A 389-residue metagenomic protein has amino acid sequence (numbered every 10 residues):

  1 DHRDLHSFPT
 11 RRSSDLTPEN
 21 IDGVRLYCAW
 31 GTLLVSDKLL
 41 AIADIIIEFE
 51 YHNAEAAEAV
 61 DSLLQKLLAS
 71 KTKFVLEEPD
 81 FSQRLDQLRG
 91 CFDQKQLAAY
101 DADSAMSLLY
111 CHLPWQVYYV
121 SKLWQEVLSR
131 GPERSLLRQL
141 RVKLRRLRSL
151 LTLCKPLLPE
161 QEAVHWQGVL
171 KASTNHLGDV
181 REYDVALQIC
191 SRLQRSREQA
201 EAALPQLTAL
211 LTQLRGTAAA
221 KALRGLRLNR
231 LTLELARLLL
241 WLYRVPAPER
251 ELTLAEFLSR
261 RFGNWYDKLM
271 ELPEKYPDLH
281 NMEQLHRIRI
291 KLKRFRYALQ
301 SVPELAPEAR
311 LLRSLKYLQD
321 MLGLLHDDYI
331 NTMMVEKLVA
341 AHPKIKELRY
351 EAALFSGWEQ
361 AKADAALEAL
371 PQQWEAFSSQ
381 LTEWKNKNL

Functional and structural regions predicted by a protein language model:
D1-H2, H6-S13: Short, small-residue-biased leader/transition segments that mark boundaries at the very start of proteins
R11-L389: Function-determining surface determinants
